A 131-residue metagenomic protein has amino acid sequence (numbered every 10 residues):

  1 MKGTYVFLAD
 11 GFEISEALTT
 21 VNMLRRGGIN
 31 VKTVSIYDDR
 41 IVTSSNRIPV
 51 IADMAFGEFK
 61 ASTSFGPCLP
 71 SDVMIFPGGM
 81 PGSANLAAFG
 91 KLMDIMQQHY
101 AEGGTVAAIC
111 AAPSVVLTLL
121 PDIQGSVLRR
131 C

Functional and structural regions predicted by a protein language model:
M1-E102, V106, S114-R130: Extended, subdomain-level signal for the structured scaffold at the beginning of enzyme domains
C110: Catalytic, metal-anchored helix/loop core of enzyme active sites in primary metabolism
